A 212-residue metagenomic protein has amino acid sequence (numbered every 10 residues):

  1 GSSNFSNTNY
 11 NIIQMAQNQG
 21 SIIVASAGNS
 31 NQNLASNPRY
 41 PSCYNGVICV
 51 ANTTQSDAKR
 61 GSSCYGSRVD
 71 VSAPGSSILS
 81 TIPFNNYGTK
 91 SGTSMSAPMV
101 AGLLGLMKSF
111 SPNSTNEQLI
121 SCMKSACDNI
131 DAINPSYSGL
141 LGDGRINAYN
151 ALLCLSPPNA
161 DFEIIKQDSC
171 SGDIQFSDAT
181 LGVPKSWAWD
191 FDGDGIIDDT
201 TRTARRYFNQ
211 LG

Functional and structural regions predicted by a protein language model:
G1-T8, S26: Short acidic, glycine-rich surface-loop motifs adjacent to enzyme active sites
S3-F5, S30-A35: Active-site environment of divalent metal-dependent phosphoester hydrolases
N7-T8, I12, Q19, G46-C49 (+2 more regions): C-terminal subdomain of the subtilisin-like protease fold in secreted/lumenal serine endopeptidases
I12, S36-P38: Short beta-alpha junctions and helix-cap segments that line functional grooves
N18-S21, R39-N113, I146-Y149: Extracellular S/T/G-rich loop segment that most often corresponds to the catalytic His/Ser-adjacent loop
S42, A51, S63, S72 (+7 more regions): Residue-level detector of conserved, well-ordered beta-strand and adjacent loop positions that form binding/recognition
A73-G75, I82, C127, T180 (+1 more regions): Short, small-residue-rich loop/turn micro-motifs
C154-G212: Extracellular/lumenal mature domains of secreted and surface-exposed proteins
